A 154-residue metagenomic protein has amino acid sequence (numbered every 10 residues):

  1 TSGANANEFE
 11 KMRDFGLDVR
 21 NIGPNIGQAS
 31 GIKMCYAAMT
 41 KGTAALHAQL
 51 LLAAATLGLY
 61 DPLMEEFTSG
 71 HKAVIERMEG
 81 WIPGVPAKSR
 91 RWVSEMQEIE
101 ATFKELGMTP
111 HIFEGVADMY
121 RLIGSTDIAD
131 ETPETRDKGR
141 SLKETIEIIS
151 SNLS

Functional and structural regions predicted by a protein language model:
T1-K41: Rossmann-fold dinucleotide-binding core
M12, L46, P62-E65, T145-N152: Generic hydrophobic, helix-prone segments enriched in Leu/Val/Ile
D18-P24, Q97-H111, I148-S154: Electropositive, surface-exposed helix/loop patches at the edges of structured domains that serve as adaptable
I32-K138: Helical "substrate-binding/catalytic lid" subdomain of Rossmann-like NAD(P)-dependent dehydrogenases/reductases
P133-S154: Short, basic/aromatic-enriched C-terminal tail that caps enzymatic domains
